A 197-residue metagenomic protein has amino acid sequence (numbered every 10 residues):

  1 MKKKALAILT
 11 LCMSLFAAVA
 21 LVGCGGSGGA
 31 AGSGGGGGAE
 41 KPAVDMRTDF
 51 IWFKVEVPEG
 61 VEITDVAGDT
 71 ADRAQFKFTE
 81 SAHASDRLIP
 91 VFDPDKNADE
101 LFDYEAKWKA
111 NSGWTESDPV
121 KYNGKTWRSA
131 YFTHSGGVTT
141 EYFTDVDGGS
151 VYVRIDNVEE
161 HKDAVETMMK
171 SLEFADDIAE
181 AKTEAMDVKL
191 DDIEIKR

Functional and structural regions predicted by a protein language model:
M1-L11: Bacterial N-terminal signal peptides that target proteins for export
V19-G23: C-terminal motif of bacterial Sec signal peptides marking the signal peptidase cleavage site
G25-S27: Bacterial signal peptide processing site
A31-F53, E180-R197: N-terminal low-complexity, Pro/Thr/Ser-rich intrinsically disordered segments that act as propeptides or flexible
E40-M46, D72-F76, K121-Y131: Short, hydrophobic/aromatic-rich segments at coil-to-beta transitions
D49-E100, S135: Secretory pathway targeting signatures of secreted, lumenal, and periplasmic proteins
V61, V153-R197: Surface-exposed amphipathic alpha-helical segments
K107-G149, D156, L190-K196: Signature of long, low-cysteine stretches enriched in small and polar/charged residues
